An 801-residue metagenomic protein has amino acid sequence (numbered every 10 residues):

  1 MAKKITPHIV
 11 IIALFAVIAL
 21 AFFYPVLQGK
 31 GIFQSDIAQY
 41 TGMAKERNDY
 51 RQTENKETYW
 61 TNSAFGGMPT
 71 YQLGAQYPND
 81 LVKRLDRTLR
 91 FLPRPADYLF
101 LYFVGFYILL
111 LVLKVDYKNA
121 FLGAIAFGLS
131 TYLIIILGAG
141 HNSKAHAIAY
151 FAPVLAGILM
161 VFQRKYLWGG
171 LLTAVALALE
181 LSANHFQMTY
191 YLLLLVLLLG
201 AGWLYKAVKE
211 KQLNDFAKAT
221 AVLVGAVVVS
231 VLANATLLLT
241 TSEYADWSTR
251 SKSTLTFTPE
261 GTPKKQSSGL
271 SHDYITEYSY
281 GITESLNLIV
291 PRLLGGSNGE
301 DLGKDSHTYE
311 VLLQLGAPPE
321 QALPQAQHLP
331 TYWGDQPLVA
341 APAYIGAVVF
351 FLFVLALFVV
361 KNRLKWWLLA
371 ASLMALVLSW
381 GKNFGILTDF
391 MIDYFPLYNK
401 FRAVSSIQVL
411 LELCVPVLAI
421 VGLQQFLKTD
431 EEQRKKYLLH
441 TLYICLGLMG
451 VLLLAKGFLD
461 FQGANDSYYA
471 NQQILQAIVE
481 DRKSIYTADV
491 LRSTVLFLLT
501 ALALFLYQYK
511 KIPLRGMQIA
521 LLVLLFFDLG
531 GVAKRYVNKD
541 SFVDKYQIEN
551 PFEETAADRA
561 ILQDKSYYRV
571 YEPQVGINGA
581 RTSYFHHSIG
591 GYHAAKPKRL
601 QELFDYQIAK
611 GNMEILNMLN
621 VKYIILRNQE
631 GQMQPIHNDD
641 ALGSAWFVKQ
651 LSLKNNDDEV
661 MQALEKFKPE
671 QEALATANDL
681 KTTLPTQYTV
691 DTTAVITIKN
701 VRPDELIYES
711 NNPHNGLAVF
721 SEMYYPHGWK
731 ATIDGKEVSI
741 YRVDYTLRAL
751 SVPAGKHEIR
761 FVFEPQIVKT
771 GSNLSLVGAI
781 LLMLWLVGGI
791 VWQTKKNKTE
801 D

Functional and structural regions predicted by a protein language model:
H8-M43, A226-T241, M374-V377, L525-V532: Transmembrane signal-anchor helices characteristic of membrane glycosylation enzymes that use polyprenol
I18-L109, I125-I148, P263, L270-I345 (+2 more regions): Membrane-interface coil-to-helix junctions
D97-K114, V349-L352, L418, A501: Transmembrane-helix motifs of polytopic, lipid-linked glycan transferases
L110-L129, R164-G170: Transmembrane-helix signature of polytopic, membrane-embedded enzymes that assemble or transfer cell-envelope glycans
G140-F151, V161-A178, F186-L223, V227 (+2 more regions): Contiguous transmembrane helix-bundle modules in multi-pass membrane proteins
F216-Y280: Polar, glycine-rich mid-to-C-terminal structural blocks that act as macromolecule-binding/assembly scaffolds
P259-P263, M517, L529-D691, P713: Extracytoplasmic
F351, G590, K622, G631 (+1 more regions): Active-site-proximal, structured, solvent-exposed surfaces of multi-pass membrane proteins that position macromolecular
